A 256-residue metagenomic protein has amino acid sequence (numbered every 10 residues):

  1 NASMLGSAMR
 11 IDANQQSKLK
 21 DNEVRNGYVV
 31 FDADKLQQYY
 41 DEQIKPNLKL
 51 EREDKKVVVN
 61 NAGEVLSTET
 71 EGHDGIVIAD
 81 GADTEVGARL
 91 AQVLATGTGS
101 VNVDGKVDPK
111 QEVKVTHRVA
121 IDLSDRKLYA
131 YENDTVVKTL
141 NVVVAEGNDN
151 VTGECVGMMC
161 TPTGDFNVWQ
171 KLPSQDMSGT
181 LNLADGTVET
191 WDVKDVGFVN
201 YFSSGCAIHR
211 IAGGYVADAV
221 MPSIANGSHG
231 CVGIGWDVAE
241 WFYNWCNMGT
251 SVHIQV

Functional and structural regions predicted by a protein language model:
N1-M177, N182-D192, C246, H253-V256: Surface-exposed, secretory/extracytoplasmic low-complexity segments enriched in Ser/Thr/Asn/Gly/Pro
Q37-Q38, N47, E51-R52, G179-V256: Exported/periplasmic cell-wall-interacting domains
